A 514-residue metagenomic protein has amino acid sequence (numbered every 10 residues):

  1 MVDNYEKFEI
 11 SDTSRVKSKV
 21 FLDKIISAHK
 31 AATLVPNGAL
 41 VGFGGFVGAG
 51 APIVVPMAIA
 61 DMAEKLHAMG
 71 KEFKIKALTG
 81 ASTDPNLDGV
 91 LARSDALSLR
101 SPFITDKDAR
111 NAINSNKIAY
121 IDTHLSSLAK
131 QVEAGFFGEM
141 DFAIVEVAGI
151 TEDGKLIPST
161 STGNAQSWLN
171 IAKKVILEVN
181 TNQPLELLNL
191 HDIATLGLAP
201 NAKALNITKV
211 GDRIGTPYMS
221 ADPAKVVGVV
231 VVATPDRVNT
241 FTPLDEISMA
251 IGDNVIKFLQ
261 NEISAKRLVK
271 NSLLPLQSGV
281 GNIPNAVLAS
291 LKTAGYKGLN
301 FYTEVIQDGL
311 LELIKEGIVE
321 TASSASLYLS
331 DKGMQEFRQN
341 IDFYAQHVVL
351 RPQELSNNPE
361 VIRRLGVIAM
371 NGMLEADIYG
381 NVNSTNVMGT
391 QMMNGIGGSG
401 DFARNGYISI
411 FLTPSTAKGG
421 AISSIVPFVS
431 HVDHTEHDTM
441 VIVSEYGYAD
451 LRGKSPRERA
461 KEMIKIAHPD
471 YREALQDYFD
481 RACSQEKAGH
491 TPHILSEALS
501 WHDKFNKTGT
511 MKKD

Functional and structural regions predicted by a protein language model:
V2-D514: Conserved alpha/beta enzyme-core scaffold
